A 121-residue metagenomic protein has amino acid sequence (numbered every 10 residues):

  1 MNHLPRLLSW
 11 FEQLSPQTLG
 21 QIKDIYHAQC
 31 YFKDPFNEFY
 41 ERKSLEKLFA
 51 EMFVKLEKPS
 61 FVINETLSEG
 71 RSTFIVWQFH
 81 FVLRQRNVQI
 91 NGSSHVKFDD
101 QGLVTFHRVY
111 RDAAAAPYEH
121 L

Functional and structural regions predicted by a protein language model:
M1-A28: Short acidic-aromatic low-complexity motifs
M1-S9, F32-P35, F49-F53, Y110: Short, mixed-charge, low-aromatic patches
N2-R6, S44, V88: Soluble or luminal CAZymes and related metallo-dependent hydrolases
G20-S72: A solvent-exposed, acidic/Ser-Thr-rich amphipathic alpha-helical stretch
V54-S60, N64-L121: A beta-strand edge to alpha-helix "cap/lid" segment located at domain peripheries
